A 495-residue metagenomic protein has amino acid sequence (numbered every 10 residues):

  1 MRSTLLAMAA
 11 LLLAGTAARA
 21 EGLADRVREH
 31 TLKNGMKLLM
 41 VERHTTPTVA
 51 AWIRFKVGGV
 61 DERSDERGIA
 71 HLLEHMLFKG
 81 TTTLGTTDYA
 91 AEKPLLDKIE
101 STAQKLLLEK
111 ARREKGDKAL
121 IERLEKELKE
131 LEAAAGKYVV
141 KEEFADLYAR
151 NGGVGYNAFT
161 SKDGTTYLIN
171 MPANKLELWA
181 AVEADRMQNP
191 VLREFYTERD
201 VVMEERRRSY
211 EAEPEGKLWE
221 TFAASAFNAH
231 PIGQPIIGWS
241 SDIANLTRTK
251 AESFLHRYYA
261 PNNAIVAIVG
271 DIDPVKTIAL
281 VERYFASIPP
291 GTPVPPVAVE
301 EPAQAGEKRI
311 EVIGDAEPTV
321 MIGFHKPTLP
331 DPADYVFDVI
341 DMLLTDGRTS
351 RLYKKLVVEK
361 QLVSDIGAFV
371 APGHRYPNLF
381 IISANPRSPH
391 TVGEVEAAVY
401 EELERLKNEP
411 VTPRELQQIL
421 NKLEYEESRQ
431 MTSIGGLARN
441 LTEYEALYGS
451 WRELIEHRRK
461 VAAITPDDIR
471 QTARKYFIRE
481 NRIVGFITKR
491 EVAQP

Functional and structural regions predicted by a protein language model:
T4-G15: Bacterial N-terminal signal peptides
R19-W52, V57-D61, T86-N174, D200 (+7 more regions): Non-catalytic beta-strand/loop surface segments
R67-K79: Active-site recognition of the HExxH zinc-binding catalytic motif
D185-L192, Y284-T292, Y400-V411: A common structural junction motif
K407, I419, Q430, G435 (+3 more regions): C-terminal soluble interaction/assembly domains
